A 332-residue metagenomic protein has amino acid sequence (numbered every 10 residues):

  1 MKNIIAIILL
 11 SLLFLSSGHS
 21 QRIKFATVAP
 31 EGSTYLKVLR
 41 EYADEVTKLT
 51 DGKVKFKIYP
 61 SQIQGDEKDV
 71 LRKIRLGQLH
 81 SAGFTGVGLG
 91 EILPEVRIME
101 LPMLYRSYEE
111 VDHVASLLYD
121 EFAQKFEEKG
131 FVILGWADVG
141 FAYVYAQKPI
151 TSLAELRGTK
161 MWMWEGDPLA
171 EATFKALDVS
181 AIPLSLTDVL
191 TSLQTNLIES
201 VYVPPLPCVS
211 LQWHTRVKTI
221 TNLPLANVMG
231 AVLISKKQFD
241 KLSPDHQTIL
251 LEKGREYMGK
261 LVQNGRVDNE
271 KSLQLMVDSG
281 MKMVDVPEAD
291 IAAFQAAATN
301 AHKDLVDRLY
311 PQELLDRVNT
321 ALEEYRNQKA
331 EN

Functional and structural regions predicted by a protein language model:
M1, S20-Q21: Absolute protein N-terminus
K2-I8: Sec-dependent signal peptide recognition, specifically the positively charged N-region followed immediately by
L10-G18: Hydrophobic h-region of N-terminal signal peptides that target proteins for export in Gram-negative bacteria
Q21-E110, L118, F126-N332: N-terminal secretory/targeting leader peptides
F122: Basic phosphate/pyrophosphate-binding loop/patch that engages nucleotide-derived ligands
